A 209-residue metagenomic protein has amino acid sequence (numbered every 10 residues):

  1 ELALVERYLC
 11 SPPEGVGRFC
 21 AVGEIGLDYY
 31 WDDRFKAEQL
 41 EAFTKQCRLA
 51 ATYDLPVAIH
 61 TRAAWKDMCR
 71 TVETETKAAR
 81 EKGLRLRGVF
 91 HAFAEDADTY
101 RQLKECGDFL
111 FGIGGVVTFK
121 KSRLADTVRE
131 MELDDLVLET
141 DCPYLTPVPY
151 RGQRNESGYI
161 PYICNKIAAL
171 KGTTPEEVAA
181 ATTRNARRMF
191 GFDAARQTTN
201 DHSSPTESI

Functional and structural regions predicted by a protein language model:
E1-C106, T118, D126-M131, P149-G158 (+2 more regions): Divalent metal-binding pocket/active-site signature
L49, G158-I209: Mid-to-C-terminal alpha-helical segments outside catalytic/metal-binding sites
A94, G115-F119, C142-Y144: Short, acidic/turn-prone active-site loops that include or flank metal/cofactor- and phosphate-binding residues
D108-I113: Short, basic, glycine/proline-bearing loop/turn elements
S122: Conserved catalytic/ligand-binding micro-motifs in nucleotide and anionic cofactor chemistry
M131-T140: Conserved short secondary-structure transition element at the edge of the structured enzyme core that lines
E139-P143, A179: C-terminal active-site rim and adjoining tail of enzyme catalytic domains
V148-Y150, C164-N165: Crotonase-superfamily enoyl-CoA hydratase/isomerase domain that binds and transforms CoA-thioester intermediates
